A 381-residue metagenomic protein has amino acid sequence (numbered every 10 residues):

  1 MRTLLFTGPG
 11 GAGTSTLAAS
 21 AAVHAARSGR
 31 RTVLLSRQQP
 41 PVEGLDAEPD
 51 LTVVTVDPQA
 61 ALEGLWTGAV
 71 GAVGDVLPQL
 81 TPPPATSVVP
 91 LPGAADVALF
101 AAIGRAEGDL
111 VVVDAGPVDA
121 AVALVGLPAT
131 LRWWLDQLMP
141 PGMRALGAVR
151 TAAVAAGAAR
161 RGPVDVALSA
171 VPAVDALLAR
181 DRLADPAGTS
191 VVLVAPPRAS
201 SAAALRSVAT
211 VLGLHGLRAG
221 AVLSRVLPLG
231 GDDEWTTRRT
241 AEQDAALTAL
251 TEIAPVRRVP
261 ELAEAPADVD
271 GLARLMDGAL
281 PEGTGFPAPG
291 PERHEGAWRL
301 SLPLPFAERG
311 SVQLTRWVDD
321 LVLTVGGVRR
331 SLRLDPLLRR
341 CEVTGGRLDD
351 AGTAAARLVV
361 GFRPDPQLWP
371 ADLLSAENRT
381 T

Functional and structural regions predicted by a protein language model:
M1-L4, H24-G29, G361-T381: Actinobacteria-biased recognition of intrinsically disordered, low-complexity terminal regions
L4-A61, A106-E107, A115-D136: Walker A/P-loop NTP-binding active-site region of P-loop NTPases, recognizing the glycine-rich GxxxxGKT/S
L5-F6, A21, L34-S36, F100 (+3 more regions): Short, structured motif recognition centered on aromatic/hydrophobic residues
A12, S20, A101-V111, G116-I253: Conserved catalytic-core segment of NTP-binding enzymes
A61-A129: Helical/strand "switch-coupling" subdomains that flank nucleotide/phosphate-binding cores, especially in P-loop NTPases
L178-G310, V318-E342, G361-L374: C-terminal lobe/tail of nucleotide-utilizing enzymes
H294, T315-W317, G352-A354: Structural motif
E342-A356: Short, surface-exposed loop/turn motifs with a glycine/proline- and acidic-biased composition
